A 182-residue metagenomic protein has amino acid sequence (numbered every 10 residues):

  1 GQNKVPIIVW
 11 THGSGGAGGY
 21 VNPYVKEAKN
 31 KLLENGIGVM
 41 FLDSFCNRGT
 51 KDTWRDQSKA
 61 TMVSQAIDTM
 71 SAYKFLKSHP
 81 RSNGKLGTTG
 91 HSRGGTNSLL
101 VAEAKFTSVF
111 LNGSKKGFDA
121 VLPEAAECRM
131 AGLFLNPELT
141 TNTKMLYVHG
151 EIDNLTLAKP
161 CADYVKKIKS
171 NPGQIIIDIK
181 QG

Functional and structural regions predicted by a protein language model:
G1-I7, T140-N142: Proline/glycine-enriched tight loop/beta-turn segments at coil->beta junctions that connect or precede beta-strands
K4-R81: Serine-hydrolase catalytic machinery in alpha/beta-hydrolase-like enzymes
W10-T11, T89, E124, V148: Short hydrophobic segments within beta-strands
G18-G19, R48-K51, N97, C128-F134 (+1 more regions): A short beta-to-alpha transition loop/helix N-cap that caps and shapes the active-site region
M40-L42, E124, K180: The conserved SAM/SAH-binding core of class I Rossmann-like methyltransferase domains, concentrating on the hydrophobic
V63-T141: Primarily recognizes the serine-hydrolase "nucleophile elbow" in alpha/beta-hydrolase and SGNH/GDSL folds
R93, E151-N154, G182: Acidic beta-to-alpha connecting loop that harbors the catalytic carboxylate
G113-I176: The feature captures the conserved acid-bearing segment of alpha/beta-hydrolase catalytic domains
